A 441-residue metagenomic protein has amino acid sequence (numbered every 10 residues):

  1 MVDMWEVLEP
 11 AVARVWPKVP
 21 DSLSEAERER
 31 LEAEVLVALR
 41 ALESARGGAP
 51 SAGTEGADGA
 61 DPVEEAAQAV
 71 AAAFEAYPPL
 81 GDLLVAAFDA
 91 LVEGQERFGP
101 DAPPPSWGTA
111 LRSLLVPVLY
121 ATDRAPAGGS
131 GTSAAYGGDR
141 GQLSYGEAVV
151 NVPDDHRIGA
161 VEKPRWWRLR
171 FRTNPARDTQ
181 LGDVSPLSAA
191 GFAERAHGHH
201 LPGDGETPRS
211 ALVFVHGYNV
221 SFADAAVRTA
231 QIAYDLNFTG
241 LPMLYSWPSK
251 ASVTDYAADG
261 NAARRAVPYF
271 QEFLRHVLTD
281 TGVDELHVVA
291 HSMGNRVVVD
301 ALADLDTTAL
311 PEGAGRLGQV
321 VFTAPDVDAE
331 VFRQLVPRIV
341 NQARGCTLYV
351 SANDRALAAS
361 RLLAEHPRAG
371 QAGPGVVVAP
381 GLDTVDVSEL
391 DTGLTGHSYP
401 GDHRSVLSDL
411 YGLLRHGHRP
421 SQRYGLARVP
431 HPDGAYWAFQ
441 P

Functional and structural regions predicted by a protein language model:
D3-V7: Short hydrophobic alpha-helical membrane-entry/anchor segments
E9, A13-F98: Short amphipathic alpha-helical segments that predominantly mediate membrane engagement
E93, F98-H200, G205-E206, A226-E285 (+1 more regions): Lipolytic serine-hydrolase domain surface
S210: Alpha/beta-hydrolase fold active-site loops
V213-G217, H291, A324: The conserved beta1-alpha1 loop
S221-D224: Short substrate-entry loop that stabilizes the transition state in hydrolases
A290, G294, V298: Gly/Ala-rich beta-loop-alpha elbow adjacent to hydrolase catalytic centers
